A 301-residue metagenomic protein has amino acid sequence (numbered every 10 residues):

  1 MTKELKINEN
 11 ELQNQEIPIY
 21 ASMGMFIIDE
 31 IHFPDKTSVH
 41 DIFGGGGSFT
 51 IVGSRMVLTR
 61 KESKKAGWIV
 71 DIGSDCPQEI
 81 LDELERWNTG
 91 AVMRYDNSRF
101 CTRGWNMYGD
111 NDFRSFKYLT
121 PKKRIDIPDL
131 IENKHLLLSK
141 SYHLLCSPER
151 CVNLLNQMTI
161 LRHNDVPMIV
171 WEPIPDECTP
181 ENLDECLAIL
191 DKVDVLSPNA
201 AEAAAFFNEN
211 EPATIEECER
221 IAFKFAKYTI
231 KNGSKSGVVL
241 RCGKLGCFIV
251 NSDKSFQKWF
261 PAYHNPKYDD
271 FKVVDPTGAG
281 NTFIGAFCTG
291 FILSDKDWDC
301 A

Functional and structural regions predicted by a protein language model:
T2-S38: Positively charged, low-complexity intrinsically disordered leader regions
I17, I28-H40, M56-L145, Q157-I169: Conserved N-terminal subdomain of the carbohydrate kinase-like
P18-F33, I249-N265: Acidic-glycine-rich active-site phosphate/pyrophosphate-binding loop
A21-M23, S141-L145, V170, S197 (+1 more regions): Structural motif
K36-I42, N210-A213: Short glycine-enriched, charge-decorated loop/helix-capping segments at active-site entrances that position
H40-I42, R55-M56, R60-G67, H264-A301: Conserved post-catalytic alpha-helical subdomain immediately downstream of the catalytic base and nucleotide-binding
S74-L81, E149-L154, E177-E181: Short, charged/polar "capping" segments at the starts of alpha-helices and the immediately preceding loops
R162-M168, P173-P261: Conserved phosphate/ATP/ADP-binding segment of small-molecule kinases
